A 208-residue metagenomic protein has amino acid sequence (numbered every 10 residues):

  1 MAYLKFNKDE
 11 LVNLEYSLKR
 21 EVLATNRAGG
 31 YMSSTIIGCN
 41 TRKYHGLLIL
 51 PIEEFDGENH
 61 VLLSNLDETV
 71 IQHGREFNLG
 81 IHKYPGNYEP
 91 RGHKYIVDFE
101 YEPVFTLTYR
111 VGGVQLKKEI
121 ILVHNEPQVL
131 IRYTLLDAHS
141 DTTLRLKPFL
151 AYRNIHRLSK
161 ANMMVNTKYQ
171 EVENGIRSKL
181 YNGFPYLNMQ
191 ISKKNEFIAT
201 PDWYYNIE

Functional and structural regions predicted by a protein language model:
M1-E208: Terminal accessory carbohydrate-recognition/targeting modules of carbohydrate-active enzymes
